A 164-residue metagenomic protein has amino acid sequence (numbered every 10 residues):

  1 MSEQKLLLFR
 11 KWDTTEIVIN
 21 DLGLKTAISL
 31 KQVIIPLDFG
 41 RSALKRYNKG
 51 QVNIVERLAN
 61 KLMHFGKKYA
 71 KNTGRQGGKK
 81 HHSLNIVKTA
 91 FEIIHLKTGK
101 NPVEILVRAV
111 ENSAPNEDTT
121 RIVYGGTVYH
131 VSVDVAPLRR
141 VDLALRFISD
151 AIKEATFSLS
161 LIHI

Functional and structural regions predicted by a protein language model:
M1-E56, G125, Y129: Contiguous, often N-terminal, cationic amphipathic patches that form binding interfaces
V33-E104: Ribosome large-subunit tunnel/peptidyl-transferase-proximal elements
Q51-N53, R57-G66, D118-L159: Acidic, compositionally biased tether/linker regions
I94-G99, R108-E111, V133, P137 (+1 more regions): Core subunits and conserved enzymes of cellular information-processing and envelope-translocation systems across
K100-T120: C-terminal end-helix/capping segment
I162-I164: Conserved small/polar residues in nucleotide/adenosyl-binding loops
